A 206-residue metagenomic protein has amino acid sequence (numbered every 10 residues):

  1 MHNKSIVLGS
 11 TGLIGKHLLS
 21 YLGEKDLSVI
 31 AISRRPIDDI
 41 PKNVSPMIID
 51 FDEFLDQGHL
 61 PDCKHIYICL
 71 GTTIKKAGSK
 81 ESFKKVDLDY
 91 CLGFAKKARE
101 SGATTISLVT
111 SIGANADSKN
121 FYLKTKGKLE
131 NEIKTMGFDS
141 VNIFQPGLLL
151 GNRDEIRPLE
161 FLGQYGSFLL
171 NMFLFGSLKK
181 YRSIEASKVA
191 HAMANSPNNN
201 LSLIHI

Functional and structural regions predicted by a protein language model:
K4, K64-H65, T105: Structural motif
K4-K25: N-terminal Rossmann NAD(P)H-binding glycine-rich loop of SDR-like oxidoreductase domains
L13, I30, K80, K85-E130 (+2 more regions): Conserved Rossmann-fold NAD(P)-dependent oxidoreductase catalytic core, especially the SDR/UDP-sugar
I32-P36: N-terminal Rossmann-fold cofactor-binding loop
D38, V44-E100: NAD(P)H-binding glycine-rich loop region in Rossmannoid oxidoreductase-like domains and their noncatalytic homologs
L70, S107-T110, G147: Active-site beta-alpha turn of Rossmann-fold NAD(P)-dependent dehydrogenases/reductases
D117-N200: Oxidoreductase cofactor-interface core, primarily capturing Rossmann-like NAD(P)-dependent enzymes
I204-I206: Conserved small/polar residues in nucleotide/adenosyl-binding loops
